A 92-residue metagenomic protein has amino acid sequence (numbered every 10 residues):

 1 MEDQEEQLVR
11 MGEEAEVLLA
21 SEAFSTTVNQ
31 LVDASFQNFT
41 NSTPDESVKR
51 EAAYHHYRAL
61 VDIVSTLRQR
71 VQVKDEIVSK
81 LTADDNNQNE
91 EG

Functional and structural regions predicted by a protein language model:
M1-E2, K80-G92: Short acidic DE-rich linear segments
M1-E2, S21, E46, L60: Short, structured coil/loop segments at alpha-helix boundaries
E2-N38: N-terminal acidic leader/helix
Q4, E13-E14, R50, Y54 (+1 more regions): Intrinsically disordered, low-complexity linkers and terminal regions that flank or interleave Cys/His-based
S21, A34, N38, S42 (+2 more regions): Surface-exposed polar/charged interaction patches
Q30-S65: Amphipathic, hydrophobic secondary-structure cores in small proteins
H56-T82: Short, compact, well-ordered microdomains
